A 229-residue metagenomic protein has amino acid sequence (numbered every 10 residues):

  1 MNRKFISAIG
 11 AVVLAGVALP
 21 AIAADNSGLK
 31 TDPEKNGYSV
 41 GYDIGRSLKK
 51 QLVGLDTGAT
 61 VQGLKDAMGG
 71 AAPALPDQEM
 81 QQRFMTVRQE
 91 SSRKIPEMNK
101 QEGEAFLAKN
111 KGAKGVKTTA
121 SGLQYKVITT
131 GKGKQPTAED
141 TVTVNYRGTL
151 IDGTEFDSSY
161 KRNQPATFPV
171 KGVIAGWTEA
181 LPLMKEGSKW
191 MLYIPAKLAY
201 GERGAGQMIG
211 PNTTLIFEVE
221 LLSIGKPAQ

Functional and structural regions predicted by a protein language model:
N2-S7, L19-Q229: Cross-family detector of peptidyl-prolyl cis-trans isomerase
I9-V17: Bacterial N-terminal signal peptides
